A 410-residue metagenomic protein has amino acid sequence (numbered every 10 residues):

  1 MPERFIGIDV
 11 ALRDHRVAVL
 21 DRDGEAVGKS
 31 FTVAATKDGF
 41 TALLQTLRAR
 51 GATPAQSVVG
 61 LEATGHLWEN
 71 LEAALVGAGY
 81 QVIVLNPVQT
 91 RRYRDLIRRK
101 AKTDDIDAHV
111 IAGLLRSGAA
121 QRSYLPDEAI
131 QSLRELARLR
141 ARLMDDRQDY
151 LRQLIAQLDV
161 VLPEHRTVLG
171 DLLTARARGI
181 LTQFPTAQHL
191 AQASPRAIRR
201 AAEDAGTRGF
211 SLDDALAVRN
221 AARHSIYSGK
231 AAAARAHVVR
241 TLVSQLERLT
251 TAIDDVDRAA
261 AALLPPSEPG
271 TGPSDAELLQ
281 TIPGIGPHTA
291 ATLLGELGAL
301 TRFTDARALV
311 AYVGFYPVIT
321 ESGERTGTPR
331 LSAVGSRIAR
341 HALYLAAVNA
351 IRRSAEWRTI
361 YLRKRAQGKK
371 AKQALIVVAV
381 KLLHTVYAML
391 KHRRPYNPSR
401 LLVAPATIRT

Functional and structural regions predicted by a protein language model:
M1-T410: A detector of single, family-specific signature residues that are central to catalytic or substrate-handling motifs
